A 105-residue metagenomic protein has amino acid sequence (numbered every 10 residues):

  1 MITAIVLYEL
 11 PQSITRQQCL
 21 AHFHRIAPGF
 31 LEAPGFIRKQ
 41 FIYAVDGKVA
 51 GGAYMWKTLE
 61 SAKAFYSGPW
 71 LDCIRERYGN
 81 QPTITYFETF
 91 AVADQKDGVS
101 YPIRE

Functional and structural regions predicted by a protein language model:
M1-V49, L59-S67, N80-E105: Short S/T/G/P-rich N-terminal loop/turn motif that feeds into the first structured element of a domain
G52-W56: Conserved RNP beta-strands of RNA recognition motif
D72-R77: A common structural junction motif
